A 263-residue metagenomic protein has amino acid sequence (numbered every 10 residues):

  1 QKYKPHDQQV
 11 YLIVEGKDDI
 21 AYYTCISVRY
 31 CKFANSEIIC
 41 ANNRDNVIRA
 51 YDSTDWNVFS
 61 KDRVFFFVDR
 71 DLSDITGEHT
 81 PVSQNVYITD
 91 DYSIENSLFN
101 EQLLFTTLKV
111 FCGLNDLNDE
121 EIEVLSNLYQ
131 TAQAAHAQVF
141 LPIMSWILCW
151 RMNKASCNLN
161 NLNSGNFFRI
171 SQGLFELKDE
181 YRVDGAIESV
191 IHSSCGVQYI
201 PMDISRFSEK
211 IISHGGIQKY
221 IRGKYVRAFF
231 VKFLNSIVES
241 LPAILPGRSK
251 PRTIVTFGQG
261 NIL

Functional and structural regions predicted by a protein language model:
Q1-L263: Acidic, divalent-metal-binding catalytic cores of TOPRIM and closely related two-metal-ion phosphodiester/pyrophosphate
